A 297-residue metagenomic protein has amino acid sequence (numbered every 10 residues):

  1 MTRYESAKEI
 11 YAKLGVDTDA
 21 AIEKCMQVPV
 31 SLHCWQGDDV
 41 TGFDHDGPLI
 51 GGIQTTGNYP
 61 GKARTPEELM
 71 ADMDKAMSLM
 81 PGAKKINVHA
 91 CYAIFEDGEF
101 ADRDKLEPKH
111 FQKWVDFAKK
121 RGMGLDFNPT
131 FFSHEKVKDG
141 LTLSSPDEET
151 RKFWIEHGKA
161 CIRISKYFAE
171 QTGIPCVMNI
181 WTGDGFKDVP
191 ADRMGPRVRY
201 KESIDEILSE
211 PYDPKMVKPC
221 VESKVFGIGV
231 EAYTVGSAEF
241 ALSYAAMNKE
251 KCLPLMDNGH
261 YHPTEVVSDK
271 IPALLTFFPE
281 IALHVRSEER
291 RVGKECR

Functional and structural regions predicted by a protein language model:
M1-P146, F153, R163, I174-C176 (+5 more regions): Alpha/beta catalytic barrel-like cores
M77, A169, A245: Conserved hydrophobic residues forming the short capping helix/wall of the S-adenosyl-L-methionine
M80, S165-F168, I207-E210: Solvent-exposed amphipathic alpha-helical surface segments
C91, W181-G183, K224: Short loop/turn motifs enriched for small/polar and acidic residues
K109-G122, S145-C161, P196-D213, A238-K249: Acidic, His- and aromatic-enriched active-site or binding-groove loops in soluble protein domains that engage sugars
I162-D192, V217-K218: Active-site groove signature of glycoside hydrolases
K187-K294: Acidic/histidine-rich catalytic cores of soluble enzymes
